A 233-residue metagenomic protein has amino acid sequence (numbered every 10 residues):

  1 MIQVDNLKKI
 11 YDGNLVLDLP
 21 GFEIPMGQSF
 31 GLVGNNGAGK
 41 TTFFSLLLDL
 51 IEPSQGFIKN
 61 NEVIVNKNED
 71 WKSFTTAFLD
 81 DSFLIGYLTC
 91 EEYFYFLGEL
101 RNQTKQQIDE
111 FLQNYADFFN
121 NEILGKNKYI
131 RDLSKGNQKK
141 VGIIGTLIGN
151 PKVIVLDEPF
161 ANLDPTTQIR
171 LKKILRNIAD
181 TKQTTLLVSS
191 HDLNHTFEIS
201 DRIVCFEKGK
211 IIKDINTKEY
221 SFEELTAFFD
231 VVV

Functional and structural regions predicted by a protein language model:
V33-N35: The feature captures the beta-strand-to-loop junction immediately N-terminal to the Walker
L48: Helix-to-loop junction immediately C-terminal to a conserved catalytic motif
G56-W71: Conserved ABC transporter NBD signature motif
Y129-L133: Conserved ABC ATPase signature
I148-K152: A short, proline-enriched helix->beta-strand linker immediately N-terminal to the Walker B motif in ABC-type P-loop
I154-E158: Catalytic Walker B motif of ABC-type/P-loop ATPase nucleotide-binding domains
P165-T167: Helix N-cap at the start of a conserved alpha-helix in ABC-type nucleotide-binding domains
S190-H191: H-loop/switch region of ABC-family ATPase nucleotide-binding domains
